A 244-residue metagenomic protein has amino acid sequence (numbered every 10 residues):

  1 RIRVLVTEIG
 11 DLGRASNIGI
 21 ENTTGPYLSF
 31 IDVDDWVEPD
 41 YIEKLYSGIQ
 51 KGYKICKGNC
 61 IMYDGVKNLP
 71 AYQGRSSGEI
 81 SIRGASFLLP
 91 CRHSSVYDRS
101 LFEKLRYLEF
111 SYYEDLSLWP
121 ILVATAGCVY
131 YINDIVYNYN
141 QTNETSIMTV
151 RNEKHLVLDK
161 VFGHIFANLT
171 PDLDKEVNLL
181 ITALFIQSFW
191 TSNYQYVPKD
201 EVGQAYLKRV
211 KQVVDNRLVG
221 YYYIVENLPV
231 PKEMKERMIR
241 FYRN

Functional and structural regions predicted by a protein language model:
R1-V6: Acidic donor-binding segment of Leloir-type glycosyltransferases
T7-T23: Glycine-rich, basic loop-to-helix element that forms the pyrophosphate-binding segment of sugar-nucleotide handling
L28: Short aromatic/hydrophobic "clamp" motif used to bind/position activated sugar donors
D32-W36: The conserved acidic donor/metal-binding loop of glycosyltransferases
E38-R106: Flexible acidic/His/Gly-enriched loops in nucleotide-sugar-dependent glycosyltransferase catalytic domains
Y53, Y196-N244: Membrane-interface aromatic/basic loop that binds lipid-linked glycans or pyrophosphate carriers, typified by
E79-E153: Conserved nucleotide-sugar donor-binding catalytic segment
Y137-T142, T149-K175, S188, Y196-L218: Catalytic core of nucleotide-sugar-dependent glycosyltransferases
